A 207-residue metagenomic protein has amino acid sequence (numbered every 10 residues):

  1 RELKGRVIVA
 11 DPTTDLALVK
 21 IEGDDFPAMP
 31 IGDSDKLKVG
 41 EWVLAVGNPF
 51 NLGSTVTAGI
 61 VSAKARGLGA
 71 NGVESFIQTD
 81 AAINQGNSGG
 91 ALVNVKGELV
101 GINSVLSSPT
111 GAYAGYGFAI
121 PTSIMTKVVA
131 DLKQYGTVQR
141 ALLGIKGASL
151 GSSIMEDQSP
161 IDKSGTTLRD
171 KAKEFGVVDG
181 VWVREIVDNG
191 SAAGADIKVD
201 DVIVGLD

Functional and structural regions predicted by a protein language model:
R1-D179, R184-N189, A195, L206: Serine-dependent protease modules
D200: Conserved catalytic motifs of ABC-family nucleotide-binding domains
I203: Conserved "HGTGT" condensation-loop signature of ketosynthase/thiolase-family condensing enzymes that catalyze
